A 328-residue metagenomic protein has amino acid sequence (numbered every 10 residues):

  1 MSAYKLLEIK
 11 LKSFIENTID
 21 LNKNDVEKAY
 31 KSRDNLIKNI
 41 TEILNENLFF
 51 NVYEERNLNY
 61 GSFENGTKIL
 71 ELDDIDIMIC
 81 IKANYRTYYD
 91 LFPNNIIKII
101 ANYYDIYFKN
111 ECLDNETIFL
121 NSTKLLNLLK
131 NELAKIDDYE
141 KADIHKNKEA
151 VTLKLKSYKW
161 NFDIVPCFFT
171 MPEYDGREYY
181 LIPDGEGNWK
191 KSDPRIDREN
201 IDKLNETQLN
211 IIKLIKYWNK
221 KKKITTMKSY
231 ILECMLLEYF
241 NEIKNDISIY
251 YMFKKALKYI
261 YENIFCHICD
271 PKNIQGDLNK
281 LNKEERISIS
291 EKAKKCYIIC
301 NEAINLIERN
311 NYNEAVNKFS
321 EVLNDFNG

Functional and structural regions predicted by a protein language model:
M1-L72, A83-N115, G328: N-terminal regions immediately upstream of nucleotidyltransferase
M1-T18, N35, I268-G328: Terminal (often C-terminal) interaction modules
Y4, N22-D25, A29, I118 (+7 more regions): Intrinsic-disorder-associated interaction segments
L6, S32-K38, N110-C266, N324-G328: Catalytic cores of NTP-dependent nucleotidyl/adenyl transfer enzymes across multiple folds
G61-E64, I79-A83, L155-S157, P166-F168: Short, flexible loop/turn elements at secondary-structure junctions
D73-I75, F162: Change "...and in nucleic-acid phosphodiester-cleaving endonucleases..." to "...and in nucleic-acid processing enzymes
I77-N94, C167-Y174, E178: Short, solvent-exposed beta-strand-terminating loops
